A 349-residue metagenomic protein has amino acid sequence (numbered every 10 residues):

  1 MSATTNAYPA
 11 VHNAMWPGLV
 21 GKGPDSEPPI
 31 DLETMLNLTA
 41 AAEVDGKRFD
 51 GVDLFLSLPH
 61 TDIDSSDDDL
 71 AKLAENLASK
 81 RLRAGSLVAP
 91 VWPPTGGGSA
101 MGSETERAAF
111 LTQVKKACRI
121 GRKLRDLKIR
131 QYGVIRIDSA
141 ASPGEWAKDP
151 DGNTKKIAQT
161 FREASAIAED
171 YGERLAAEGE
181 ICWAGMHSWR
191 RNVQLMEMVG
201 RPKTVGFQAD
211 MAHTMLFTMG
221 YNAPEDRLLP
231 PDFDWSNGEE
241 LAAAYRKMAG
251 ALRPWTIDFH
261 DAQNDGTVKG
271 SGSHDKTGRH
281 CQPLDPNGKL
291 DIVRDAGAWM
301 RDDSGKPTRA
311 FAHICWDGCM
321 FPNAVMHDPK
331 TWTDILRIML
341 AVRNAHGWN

Functional and structural regions predicted by a protein language model:
M1-Q131, Q159-R162, E169, G206 (+2 more regions): N-terminal pre-domain/capping segments
A7-A14, D50-L54, A84-A89, G133-I137 (+4 more regions): Hydrophobic faces of well-ordered beta-strands that scaffold small-molecule active sites in alpha/beta enzyme cores
A14-G18, F55-S57, A89-W92, A140-S142 (+4 more regions): Active-site beta-loop-alpha junctions enriched in small/polar residues
P17-I30, H60-S65, W146-D151, G220-N237 (+2 more regions): Short, flexible/disordered intra-domain loops and linkers
N37, A242-M248, D285-T308: A short, acidic, amphipathic alpha-helical segment used as a generic capping/interface helix at domain edges
G121-P150, Y171-C182, C315-W316: Active-site groove signature of glycoside hydrolases
G152, A158-R279: Acidic/histidine-rich catalytic cores of soluble enzymes
D275-T277, C281-I292, C315-N349: Aromatic-rich peripheral "rim/lid" segments of glycoside hydrolase catalytic domains that contact and position glycan
